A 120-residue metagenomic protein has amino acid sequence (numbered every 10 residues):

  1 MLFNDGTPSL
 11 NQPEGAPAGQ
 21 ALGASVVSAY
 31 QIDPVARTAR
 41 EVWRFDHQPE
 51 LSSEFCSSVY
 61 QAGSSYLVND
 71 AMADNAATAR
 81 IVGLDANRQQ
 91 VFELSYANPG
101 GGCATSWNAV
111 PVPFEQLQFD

Functional and structural regions predicted by a protein language model:
M1-D120: Histidine-/acidic-rich catalytic cores in large beta-rich domains
